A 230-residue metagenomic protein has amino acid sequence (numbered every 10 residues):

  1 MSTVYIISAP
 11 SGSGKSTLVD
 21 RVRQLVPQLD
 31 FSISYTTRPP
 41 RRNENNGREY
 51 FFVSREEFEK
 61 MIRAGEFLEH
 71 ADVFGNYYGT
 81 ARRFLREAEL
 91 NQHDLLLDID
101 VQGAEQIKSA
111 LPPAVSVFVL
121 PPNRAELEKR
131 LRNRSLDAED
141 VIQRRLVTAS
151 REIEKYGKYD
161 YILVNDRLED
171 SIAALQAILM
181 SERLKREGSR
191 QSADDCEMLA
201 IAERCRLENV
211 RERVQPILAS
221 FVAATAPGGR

Functional and structural regions predicted by a protein language model:
M1-Y5: Pre-Walker A (Motif I) flank of P-loop NTPase domains
S8-P10: P-loop (Walker A) phosphate-binding loop of NTP-binding proteins
S13: ATP-binding Walker
S16: Walker A/P-loop
Q24-S32: Post-Walker A helix-loop "phosphate-sensing" segment adjacent to the P-loop in P-loop NTPases
T36-L95, Q102-E105: ATP-dependent small-molecule kinase phosphotransfer cores that center on conserved nucleotide phosphate-binding segments
L95-D100, S109-N133, V164-R167: Conserved phosphate-donor/acceptor-positioning beta-strand/loop module used by diverse small-molecule
E154-R230: NTP-dependent small-molecule kinase module
